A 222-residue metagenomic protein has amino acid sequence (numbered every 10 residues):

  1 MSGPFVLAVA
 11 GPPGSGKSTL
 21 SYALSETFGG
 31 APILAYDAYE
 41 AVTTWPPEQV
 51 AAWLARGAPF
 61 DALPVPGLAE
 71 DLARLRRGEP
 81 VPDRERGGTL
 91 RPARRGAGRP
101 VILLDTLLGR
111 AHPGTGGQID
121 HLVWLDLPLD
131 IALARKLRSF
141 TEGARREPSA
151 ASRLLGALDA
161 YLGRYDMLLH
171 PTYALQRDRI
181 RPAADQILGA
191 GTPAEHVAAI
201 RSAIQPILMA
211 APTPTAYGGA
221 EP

Functional and structural regions predicted by a protein language model:
V6-A8: Short hydrophobic/aromatic beta-strand immediately N-terminal to the Walker A/P-loop
P13: The conserved Walker
K17: Conserved lysine of the Walker
L20: Hydrophobic positions on the alpha1 helix immediately C-terminal to the Walker A/P-loop
E26-L34: Post-Walker A helix-loop "phosphate-sensing" segment adjacent to the P-loop in P-loop NTPases
P32-I33, T44-L90, V101: Conserved nucleotide-sensing/catalytic segment adjacent to the nucleotide-binding pocket in NTP-handling enzymes
R94-E147: ATP-dependent NMP and nucleoside kinases share a basic, alpha-helical "lid"
R138-T141, M167-P222: NTP-dependent small-molecule kinase module
